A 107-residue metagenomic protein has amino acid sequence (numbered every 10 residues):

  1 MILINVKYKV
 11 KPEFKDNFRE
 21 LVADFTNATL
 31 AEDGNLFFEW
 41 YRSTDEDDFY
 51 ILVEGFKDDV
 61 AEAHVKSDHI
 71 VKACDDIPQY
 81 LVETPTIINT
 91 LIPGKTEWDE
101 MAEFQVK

Functional and structural regions predicted by a protein language model:
I2, K7, F25, H69-V71 (+1 more regions): N-terminal/domain-start segments enriched in small and hydrophobic, helix-friendly residues, covering either
I2-Y8, E39-D68: Short, well-ordered beta-strand segments in beta-rich or mixed alpha/beta enzyme and ligand-binding folds
K9-D16: Short, surface-exposed ligand-recognition loops at beta-strand->loop->(often short) alpha-helix junctions that present
K15, D58, V71, G94-K95: Alpha-helix N-cap/helix-start and coil->helix boundary motif
N17-L21: Short amphipathic alpha-helical coupling segments at ligand-binding clamshell hinges and other catalytic/signaling
D24, A28-L36, G55-N89: An amphipathic, aromatic/His-enriched active-site/gating alpha helix that lines ligand/cofactor pockets
E39-D48, D75-K107: Glycine-rich beta-strand-turn "strand-cap" elements at beta-sheet edges
